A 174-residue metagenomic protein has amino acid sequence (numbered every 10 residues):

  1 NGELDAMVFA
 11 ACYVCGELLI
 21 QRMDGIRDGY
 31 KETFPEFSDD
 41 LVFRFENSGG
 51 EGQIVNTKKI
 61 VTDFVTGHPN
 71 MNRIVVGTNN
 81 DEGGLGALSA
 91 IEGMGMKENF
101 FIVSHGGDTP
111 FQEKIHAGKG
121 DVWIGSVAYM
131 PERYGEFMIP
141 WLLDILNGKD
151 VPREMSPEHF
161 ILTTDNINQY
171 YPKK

Functional and structural regions predicted by a protein language model:
N1, G29-E36, I60-G67, A90-M94 (+4 more regions): Structured segments of extracytoplasmic/periplasmic soluble domains in secreted or envelope-associated proteins
N1-D5, Q21-R22, I54-K58, G84 (+2 more regions): Hydrophobic alpha-helical segments within soluble ligand-binding/sensing domains
N1-F37: Extracytoplasmic substrate-binding proteins
D5, N72-V75, I124-G125: Conserved acidic residues
A6-F9, K31-I54, E158: Short beta-strand elements in bilobed, periplasmic/extracellular small-molecule ligand-binding domains
A10, L18, Y129-K174: Hinge/cleft segment of the Venus flytrap/periplasmic-binding protein
A11-C12, G118-E132: Short beta-strand elements at the ligand-binding edges of bilobed clamshell
I26, L41-K114: Hydrophobic alpha-helical
